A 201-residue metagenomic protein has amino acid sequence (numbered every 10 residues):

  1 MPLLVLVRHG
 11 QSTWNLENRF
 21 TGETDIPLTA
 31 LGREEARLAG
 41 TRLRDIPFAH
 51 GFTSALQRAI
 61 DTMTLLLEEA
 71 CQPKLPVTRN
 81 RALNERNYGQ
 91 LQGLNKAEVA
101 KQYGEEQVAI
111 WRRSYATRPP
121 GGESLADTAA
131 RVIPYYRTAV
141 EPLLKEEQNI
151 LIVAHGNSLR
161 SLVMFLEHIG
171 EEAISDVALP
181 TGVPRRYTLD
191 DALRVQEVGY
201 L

Functional and structural regions predicted by a protein language model:
L4, E147-V153: Residue-level preference for the first positions of well-ordered beta-strands
V5, Q11-E69, Y115-Y135, S175-D176 (+1 more regions): Loop-to-helix element that buttresses phosphate recognition and phosphoryl-transfer chemistry
H9, H155: Histidine-centered divalent metal-coordination motifs
L16-R19, G89-G93, G199-Y200: Short aromatic-enriched loop/helix-cap "lid" or pocket-rim segments at secondary-structure transitions that line
R37-V108, M164-T188: Phosphate-coordination/substrate-recognition cap region in phosphate-metabolizing enzymes
D45-P47, P142-Q148: Glycine-rich phosphate-binding loop signature in dinucleotide/nucleotide-binding domains
I133-L144: A short, acidic, amphipathic alpha-helical segment used as a generic capping/interface helix at domain edges
G156-R160: GST superfamily/GST-like fold recognition
